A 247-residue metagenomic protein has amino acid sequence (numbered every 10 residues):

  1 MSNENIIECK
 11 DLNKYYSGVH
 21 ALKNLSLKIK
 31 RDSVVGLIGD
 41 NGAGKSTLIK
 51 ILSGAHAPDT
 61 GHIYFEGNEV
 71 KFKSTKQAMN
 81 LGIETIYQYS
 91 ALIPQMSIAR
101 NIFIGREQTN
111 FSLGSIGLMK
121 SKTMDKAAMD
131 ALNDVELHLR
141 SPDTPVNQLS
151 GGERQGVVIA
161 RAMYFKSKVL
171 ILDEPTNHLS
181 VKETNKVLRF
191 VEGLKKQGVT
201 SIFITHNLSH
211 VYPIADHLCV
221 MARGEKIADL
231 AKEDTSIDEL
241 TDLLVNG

Functional and structural regions predicted by a protein language model:
S2-G247: Glycine-rich phosphate-binding loops of nucleotide-dependent enzymes
